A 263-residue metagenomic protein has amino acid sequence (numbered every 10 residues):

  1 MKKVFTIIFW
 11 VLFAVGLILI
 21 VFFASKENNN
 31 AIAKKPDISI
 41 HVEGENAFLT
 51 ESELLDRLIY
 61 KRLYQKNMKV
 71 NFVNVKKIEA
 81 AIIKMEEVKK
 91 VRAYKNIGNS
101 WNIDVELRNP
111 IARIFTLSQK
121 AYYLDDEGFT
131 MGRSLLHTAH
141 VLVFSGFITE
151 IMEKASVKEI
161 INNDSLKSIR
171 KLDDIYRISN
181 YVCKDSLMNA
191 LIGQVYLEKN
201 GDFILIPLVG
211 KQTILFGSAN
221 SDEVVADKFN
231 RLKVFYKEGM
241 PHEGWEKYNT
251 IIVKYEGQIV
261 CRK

Functional and structural regions predicted by a protein language model:
M1-V42, E51-E53, L58-K84, K89-K263: Charged, solvent-exposed interaction patches on well-folded alpha/beta domains that mediate macromolecular contacts
